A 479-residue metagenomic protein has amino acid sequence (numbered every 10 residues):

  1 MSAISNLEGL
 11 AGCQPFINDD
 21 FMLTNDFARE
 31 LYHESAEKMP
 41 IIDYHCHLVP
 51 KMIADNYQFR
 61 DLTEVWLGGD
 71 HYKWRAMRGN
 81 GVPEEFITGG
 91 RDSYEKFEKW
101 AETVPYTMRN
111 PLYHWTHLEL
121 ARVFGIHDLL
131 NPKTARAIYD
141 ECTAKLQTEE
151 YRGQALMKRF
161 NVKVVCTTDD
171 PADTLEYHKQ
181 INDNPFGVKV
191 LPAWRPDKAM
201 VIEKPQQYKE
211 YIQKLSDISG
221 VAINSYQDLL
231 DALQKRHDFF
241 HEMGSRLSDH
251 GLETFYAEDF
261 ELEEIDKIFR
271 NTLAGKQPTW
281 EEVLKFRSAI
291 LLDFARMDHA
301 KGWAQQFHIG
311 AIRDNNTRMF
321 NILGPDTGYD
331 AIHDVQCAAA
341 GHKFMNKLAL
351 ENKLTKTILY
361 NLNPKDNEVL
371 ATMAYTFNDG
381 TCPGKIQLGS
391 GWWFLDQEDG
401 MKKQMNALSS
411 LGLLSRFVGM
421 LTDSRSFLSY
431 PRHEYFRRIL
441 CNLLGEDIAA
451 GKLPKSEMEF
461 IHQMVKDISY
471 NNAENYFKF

Functional and structural regions predicted by a protein language model:
S2-K301, K353-T355, L359-A371, Y375-F479: Metal-cofactor-binding active-site regions of metalloenzymes
E282, T327-A331: Metal/cofactor-centered catalytic core regions of large enzymes
Q305-F307: C-terminal amphipathic alpha-helical interaction region
A311, N316: Hard-cation-handling environments
F320-G328: Short glycine/proline- and charge-enriched loop/turn segments that cap or connect secondary-structure elements
D334-G341: Divalent-cation-assisted or electrostatically stabilized phosphate/pyrophosphate-binding catalytic cores
F344-L350: Short, basic/hydrophobic alpha-helical segments
